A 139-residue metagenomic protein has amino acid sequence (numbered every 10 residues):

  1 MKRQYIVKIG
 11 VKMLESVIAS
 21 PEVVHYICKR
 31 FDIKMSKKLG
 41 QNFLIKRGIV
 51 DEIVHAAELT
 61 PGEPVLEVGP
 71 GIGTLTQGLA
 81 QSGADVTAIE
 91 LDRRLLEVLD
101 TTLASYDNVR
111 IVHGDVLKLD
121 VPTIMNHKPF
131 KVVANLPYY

Functional and structural regions predicted by a protein language model:
K2-Y139: Catalytic cores of RNA-modifying enzymes
